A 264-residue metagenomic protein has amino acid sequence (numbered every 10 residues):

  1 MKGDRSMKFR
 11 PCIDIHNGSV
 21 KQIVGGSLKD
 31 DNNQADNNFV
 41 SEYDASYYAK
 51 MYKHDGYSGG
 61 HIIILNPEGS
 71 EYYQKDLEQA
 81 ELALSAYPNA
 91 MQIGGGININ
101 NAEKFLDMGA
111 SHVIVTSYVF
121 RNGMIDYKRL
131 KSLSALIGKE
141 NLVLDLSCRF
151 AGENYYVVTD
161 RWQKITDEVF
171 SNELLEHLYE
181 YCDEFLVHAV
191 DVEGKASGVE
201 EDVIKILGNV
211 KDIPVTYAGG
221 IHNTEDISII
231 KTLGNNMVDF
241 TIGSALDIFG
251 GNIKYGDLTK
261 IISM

Functional and structural regions predicted by a protein language model:
D14, Y52, G60, F105 (+4 more regions): Conserved, mostly hydrophobic/aromatic
H16-N17, I23-D31, L106-V192: Conserved anion-binding
D30, H54-A90, G96-M108: N-terminal active-site wall of soluble small-molecule enzyme domains
G59-E78, S117-G123, V187-A196: Glycine-rich, proline-tolerant flexible connector loops at the mouths of alpha/beta enzymes
H61-I62, I114-V115, V143-D145, L186 (+2 more regions): Conserved beta-strand positions in the central sheet of alpha/beta enzyme cores
Y73-A80, D126-K131, D167-N172, S197-K205 (+1 more regions): Charged helix-capping and loop-helix junction motifs
A86-I93, I97-H112, D202-N236: Catalytic cores of alpha/beta
I125-L136, I227-L233, M237-M264: C-terminal helical cap(s) of enzyme catalytic domains, especially alpha/beta-barrels
